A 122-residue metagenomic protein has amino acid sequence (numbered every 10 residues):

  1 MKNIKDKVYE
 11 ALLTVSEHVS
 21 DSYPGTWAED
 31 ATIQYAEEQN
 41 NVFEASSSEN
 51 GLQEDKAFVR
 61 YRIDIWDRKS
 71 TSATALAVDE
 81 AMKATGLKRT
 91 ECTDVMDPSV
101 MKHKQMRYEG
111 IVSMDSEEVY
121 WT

Functional and structural regions predicted by a protein language model:
M1-S48: Small/polar-rich, solvent-exposed N-terminal microdomains that initiate assembly or binding
G25, Q53, M96-P98: Generic marker of residues within folded, mature protein domains
F43, T71, M114-S116: Residue-level signal for secondary-structure boundary sites
S47-E49, Y61-W66, T90-D94, E117-V119: Short, surface-exposed, polar/charged, turn-prone segments marking secondary-structure boundaries
E49-D55: Short, flexible, solvent-exposed loop/turn segments with mixed acidic/basic and small polar residues
D55-K69, K102-V112: Oligomerization/assembly interface segments of phage tail-like spikes and tubes
L76-T122: Acidic-leaning, charged glycine-interspersed low-complexity segments
